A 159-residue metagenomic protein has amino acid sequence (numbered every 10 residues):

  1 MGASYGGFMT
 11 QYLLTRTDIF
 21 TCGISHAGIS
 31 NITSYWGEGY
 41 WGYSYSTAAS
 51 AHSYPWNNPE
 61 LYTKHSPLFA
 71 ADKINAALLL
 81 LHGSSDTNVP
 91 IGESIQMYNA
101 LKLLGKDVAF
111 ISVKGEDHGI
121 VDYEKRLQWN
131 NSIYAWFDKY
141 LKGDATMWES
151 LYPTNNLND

Functional and structural regions predicted by a protein language model:
M1-D159: Active-site-proximal cap/loop segments of hydrolase catalytic domains
